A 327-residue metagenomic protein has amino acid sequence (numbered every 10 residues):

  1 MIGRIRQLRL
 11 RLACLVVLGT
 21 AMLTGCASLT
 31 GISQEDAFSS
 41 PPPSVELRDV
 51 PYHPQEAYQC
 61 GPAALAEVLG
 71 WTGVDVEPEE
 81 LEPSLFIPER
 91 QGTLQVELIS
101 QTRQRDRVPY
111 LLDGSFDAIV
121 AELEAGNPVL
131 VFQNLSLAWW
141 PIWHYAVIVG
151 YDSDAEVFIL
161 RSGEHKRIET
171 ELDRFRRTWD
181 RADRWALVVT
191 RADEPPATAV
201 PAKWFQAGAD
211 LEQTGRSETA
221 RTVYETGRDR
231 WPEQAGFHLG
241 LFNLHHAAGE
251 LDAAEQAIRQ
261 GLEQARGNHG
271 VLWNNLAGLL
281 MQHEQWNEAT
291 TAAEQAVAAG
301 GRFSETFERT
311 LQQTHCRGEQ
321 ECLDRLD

Functional and structural regions predicted by a protein language model:
M22-G25: C-terminal motif of bacterial Sec signal peptides marking the signal peptidase cleavage site
A27-L112, I119, E194, D210 (+5 more regions): Cysteine-nucleophile protease catalytic domains, especially the papain-like/related folds used in DUB/UBL proteases
A27-T30, S153-H246: Noncatalytic regulatory segments and standalone regulatory/sensor domains
V108, L112-R161: Active-site-adjacent substructure of cysteine-protease-like catalytic cores
A209, N243, G278, Q312-Q313: Residue-level recognition of tetratricopeptide repeat
F237, L272, E305-F307: TPR alpha-solenoid repeat register
T290-D327: Terminal, low-structured helical/coil segments at or just beyond the last alpha-helical repeat
